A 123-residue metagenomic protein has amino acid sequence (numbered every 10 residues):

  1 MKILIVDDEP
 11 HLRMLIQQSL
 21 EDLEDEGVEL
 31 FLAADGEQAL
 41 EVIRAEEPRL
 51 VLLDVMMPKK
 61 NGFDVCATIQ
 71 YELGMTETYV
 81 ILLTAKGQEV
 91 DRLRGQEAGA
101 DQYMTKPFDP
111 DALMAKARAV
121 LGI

Functional and structural regions predicted by a protein language model:
P10-F31: Two-component/phosphorelay signaling modules centered on CheY-like receiver
R13, M57-K59, T76, Q88 (+1 more regions): The feature encodes the CheY-like receiver
L30-E37, R92, P110: Conserved Asp/Asn-Gly motif in the active-site loop of CheY-like receiver
L32-L50: Acidic, metal-coordinating helix/loop segments flanking the phosphotransfer/catalytic sites of two-component signaling
F108-A117: C-terminal output helix
